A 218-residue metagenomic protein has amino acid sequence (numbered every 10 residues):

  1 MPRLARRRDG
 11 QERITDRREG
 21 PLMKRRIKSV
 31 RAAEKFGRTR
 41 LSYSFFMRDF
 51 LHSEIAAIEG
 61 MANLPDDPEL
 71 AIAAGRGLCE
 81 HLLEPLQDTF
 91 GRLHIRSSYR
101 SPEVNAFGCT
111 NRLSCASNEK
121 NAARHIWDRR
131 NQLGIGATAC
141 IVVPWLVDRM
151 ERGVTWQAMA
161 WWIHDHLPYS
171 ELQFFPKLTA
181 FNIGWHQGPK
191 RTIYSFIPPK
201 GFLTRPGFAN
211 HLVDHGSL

Functional and structural regions predicted by a protein language model:
M1-L22: N-terminal amphipathic/basic-hydrophobic helices that include classical n-h-c signal peptides and signal-anchor
P2-A5, K24-K28, L212-L218: Short amphipathic alpha-helical segments
D16-G20, I126-L218: Catalytic cores and adjacent binding grooves of peptidoglycan-active enzymes
K24-P68: N-terminal, Lys/Arg- and Ser/Thr-rich interaction peptides
L51-H164: Cell-envelope/glycan interface and biosynthesis
